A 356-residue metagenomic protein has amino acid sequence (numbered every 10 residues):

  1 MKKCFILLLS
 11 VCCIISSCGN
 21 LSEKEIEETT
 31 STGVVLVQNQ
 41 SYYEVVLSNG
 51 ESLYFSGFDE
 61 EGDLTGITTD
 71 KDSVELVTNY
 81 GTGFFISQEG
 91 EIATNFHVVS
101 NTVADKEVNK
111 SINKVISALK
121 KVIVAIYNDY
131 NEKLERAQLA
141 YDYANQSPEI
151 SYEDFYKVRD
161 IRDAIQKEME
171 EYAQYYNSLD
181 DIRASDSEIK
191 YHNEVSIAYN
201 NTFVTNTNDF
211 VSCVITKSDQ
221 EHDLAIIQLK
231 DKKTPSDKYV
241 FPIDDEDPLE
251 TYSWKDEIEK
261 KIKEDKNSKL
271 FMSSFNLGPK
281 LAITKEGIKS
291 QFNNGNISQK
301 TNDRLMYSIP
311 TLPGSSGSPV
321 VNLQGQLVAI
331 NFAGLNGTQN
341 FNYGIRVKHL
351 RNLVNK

Functional and structural regions predicted by a protein language model:
M1-C4, G83: Positively charged n-region of N-terminal signal peptides that target proteins for export
C4-I14: Sec-dependent N-terminal signal peptides
C18-F96, L179-I182, D186-N200, T207-T216 (+1 more regions): N-terminal activation segment of mature serine protease catalytic domains
N20, G90-A104, A137-A144, I150 (+7 more regions): Conserved active-site neighborhood of the chymotrypsin/trypsin-like protease fold
S22-E23, T78, T205-N208, V214-T216 (+3 more regions): Flexible, gly/ser-rich surface segments that form the specificity/activation loops bordering the active-site cleft
F84-F85, P310-N331: Catalytic nucleophile loop of clan PA
S100-I182, V328-K356: C-terminal cap/linker of serine protease catalytic domains
D223-Q228, R304-P310: Short, solvent-exposed secondary-structure boundary/capping segments
